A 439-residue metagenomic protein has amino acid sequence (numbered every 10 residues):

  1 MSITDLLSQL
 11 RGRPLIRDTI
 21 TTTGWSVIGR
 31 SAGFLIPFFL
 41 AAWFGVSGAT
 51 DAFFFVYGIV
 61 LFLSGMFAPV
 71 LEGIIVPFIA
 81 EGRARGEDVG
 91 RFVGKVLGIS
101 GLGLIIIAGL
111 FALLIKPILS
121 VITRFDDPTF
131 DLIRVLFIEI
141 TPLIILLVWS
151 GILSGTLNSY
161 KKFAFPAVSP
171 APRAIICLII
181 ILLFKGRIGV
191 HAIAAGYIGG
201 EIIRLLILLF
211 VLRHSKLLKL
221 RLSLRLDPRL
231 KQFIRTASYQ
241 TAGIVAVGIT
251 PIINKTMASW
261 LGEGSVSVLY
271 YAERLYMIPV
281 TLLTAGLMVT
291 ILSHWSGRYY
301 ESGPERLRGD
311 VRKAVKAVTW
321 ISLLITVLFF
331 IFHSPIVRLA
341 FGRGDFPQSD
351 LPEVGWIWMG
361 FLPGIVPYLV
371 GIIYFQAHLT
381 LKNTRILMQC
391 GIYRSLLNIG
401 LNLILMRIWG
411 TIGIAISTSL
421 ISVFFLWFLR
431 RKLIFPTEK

Functional and structural regions predicted by a protein language model:
S2-I16, L209-V247, E305, F435-K439: Interhelical loop/hinge segments that connect adjacent transmembrane helices in multipass membrane
I16-I20, F54, I75, E87-L102 (+7 more regions): Interfacial transmembrane-helix starts/ends
R17-A41, G200, R204, L208-L212 (+2 more regions): Transmembrane helical elements of multi-pass membrane transporters/channels
P69-A84, T284-G303, Y374-F375: Helix-loop junctions and terminal segments of transmembrane helices in multi-pass membrane transport/translocation
I107-D127, T326-P347: Short membrane-interface helical motifs at transmembrane helix boundaries in multi-pass membrane transporters
D126-L153, I179, F346-Y374, G400: Alpha-helical transmembrane segments of multi-pass membrane proteins
I145-V168, P363-Y393: Membrane-interface junctions at transmembrane-helix termini in multi-pass inner-membrane proteins
S169-I179, L183, R187-H214, R394-L397 (+1 more regions): Hydrophobic alpha-helical transmembrane segments
